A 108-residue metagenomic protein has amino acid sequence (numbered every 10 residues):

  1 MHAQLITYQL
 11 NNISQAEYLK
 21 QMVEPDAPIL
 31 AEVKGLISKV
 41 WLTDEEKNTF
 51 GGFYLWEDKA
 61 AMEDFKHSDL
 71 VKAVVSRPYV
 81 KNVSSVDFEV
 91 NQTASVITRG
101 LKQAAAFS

Functional and structural regions predicted by a protein language model:
M1-F50, K59-H67, Y79-S108: Short S/T/G/P-rich N-terminal loop/turn motif that feeds into the first structured element of a domain
K72-R77: A common structural junction motif
